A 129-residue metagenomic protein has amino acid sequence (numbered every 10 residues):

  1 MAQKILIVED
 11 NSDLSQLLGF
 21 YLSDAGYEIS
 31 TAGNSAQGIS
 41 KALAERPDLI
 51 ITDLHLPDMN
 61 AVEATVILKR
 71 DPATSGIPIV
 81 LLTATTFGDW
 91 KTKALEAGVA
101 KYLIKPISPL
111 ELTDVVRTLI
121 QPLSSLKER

Functional and structural regions predicted by a protein language model:
E9: Conserved acidic carboxylate
S15, P57-N60, S75, F87 (+1 more regions): The feature encodes the CheY-like receiver
Q16-D24: Charged docking surfaces used in two-component/phosphorelay signaling
G19, E63, T86-I104, E111-D114 (+1 more regions): Alpha4 helix (beta4-alpha4-beta5 surface) of REC/receiver domains from two-component response regulators
G26-G33, K41: Short hydrophobic/Thr-rich beta-strand motif most characteristic of the beta2 strand and flanking loop of CheY-like
T31, L56-M59, E96: Residue-level signal for the "D+5" position in two-component response regulator receiver
N34-Q37, N60-V66: Acidic catalytic/metal-coordinating carboxylates
D53, T83: Active-site residues of response regulator receiver
